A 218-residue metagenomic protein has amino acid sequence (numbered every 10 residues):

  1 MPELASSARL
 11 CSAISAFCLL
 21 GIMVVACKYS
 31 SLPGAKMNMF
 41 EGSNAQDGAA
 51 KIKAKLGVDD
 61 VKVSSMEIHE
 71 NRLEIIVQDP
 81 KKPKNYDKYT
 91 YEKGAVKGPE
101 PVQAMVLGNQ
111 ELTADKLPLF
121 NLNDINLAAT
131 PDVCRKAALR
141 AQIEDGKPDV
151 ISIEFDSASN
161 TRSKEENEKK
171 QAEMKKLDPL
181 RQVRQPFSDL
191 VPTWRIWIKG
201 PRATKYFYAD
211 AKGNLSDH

Functional and structural regions predicted by a protein language model:
P2-I14: Bacterial N-terminal signal peptides that target proteins for export
V24-A26: C-terminal motif of bacterial Sec signal peptides marking the signal peptidase cleavage site
K28-S30: Bacterial signal peptide processing site
A35-K55: Post-signal peptide N-terminal segment of mature Sec-exported envelope proteins
I52-L56, D60, V77, A137-D145: Sec/Tat-exported extracytoplasmic proteins
K55-K88, D156-F207: Exposed beta-strand-loop-beta-strand "reactive/processing" segments of non-cytosolic proteins
N85-G108, G200-H218: A short, surface-exposed beta-strand/turn
V102-I153: Long, charged/polar, surface-exposed segments that mediate recognition or autoinhibition
